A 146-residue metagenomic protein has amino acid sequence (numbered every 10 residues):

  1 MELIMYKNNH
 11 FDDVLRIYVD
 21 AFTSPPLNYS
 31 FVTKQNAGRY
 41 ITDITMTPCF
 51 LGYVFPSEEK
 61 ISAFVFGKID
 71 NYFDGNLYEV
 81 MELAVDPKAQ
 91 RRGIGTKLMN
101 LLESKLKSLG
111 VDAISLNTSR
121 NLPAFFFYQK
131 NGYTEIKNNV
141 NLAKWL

Functional and structural regions predicted by a protein language model:
M1-R16: A short beta-loop-alpha structural element at the N-terminal edge of CoA-dependent acyl/N-acetyltransferase catalytic
E2, V19-I41, F50: Conserved GNAT-fold acetyl-CoA-binding loop/helix
C49-F50, F64, K137-N141: Short hydrophobic/aromatic beta-strand or adjacent loop that forms the aromatic wall/cage of a ligand/substrate-binding
V54, K60-I69, E79, A84: Conserved beta-strand in the GNAT
D70-V80, Q90, I136-N139: A conserved beta-turn-beta hairpin within the catalytic core of GNAT-like acetyltransferases that forms part
V80, I114-T118: Conserved hydrophobic beta-strand within the GNAT/NAT acetyltransferase core sheet that lines the active-site cleft
V85, R91-S104, K130: Conserved acetyl-CoA-binding loop-helix of GNAT-fold acetyltransferases
T96, S108, D112, R120-N138 (+1 more regions): Conserved active-site alpha-helix within GNAT-family acetyltransferase domains
